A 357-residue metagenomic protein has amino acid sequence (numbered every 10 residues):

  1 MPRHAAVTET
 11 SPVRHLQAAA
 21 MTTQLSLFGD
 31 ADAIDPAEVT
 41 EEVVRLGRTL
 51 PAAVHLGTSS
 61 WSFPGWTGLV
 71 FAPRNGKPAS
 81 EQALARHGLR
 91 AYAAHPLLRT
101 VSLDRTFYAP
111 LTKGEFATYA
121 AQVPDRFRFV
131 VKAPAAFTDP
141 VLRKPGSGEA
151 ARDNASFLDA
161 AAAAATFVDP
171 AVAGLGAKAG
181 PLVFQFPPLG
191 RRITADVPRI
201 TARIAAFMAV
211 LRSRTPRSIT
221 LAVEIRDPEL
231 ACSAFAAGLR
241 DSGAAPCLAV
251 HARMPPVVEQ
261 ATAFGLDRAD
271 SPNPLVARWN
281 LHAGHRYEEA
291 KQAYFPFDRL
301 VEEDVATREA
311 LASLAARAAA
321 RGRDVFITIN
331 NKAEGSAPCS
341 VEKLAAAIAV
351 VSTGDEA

Functional and structural regions predicted by a protein language model:
P2-H4, E9, V13-A357: Residues lining hydrophobic/aromatic ligand-binding pockets adjacent to catalytic sites
